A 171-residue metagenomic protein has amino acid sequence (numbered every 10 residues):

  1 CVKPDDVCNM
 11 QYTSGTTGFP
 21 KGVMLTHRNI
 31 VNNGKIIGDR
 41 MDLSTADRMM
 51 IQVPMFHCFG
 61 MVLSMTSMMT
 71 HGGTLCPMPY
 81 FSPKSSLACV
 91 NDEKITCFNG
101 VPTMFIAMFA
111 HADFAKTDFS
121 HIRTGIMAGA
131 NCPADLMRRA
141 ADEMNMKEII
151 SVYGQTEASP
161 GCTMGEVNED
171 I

Functional and structural regions predicted by a protein language model:
C1-Y12, F19, D42-R48: Conserved pre-ATP/AMP-binding loop-to-beta segment of ANL
P4, T45-D47, G72, I122 (+1 more regions): Phosphate-coordination loops involved in phosphoryl transfer and adenosine-cofactor binding
D5, H27-R28, V53, E93 (+1 more regions): Structural detector for helix-capping/boundary residues
V7, T13-T16, M49, M55 (+6 more regions): Conserved S/T- and glycine-rich ATP-binding loop of Class I adenylate-forming
C8-N32: Conserved AMP-binding A3 loop
K21-M24, I51-Q52, G73-Y80, I150: Short beta-strand->loop structural element characteristic of the AMP-binding/adenylate-forming
V31-R48, F56-C97, H111: Conserved AMP-binding/adenylation subdomain of ANL enzymes
I95-G100, F109-I171: Gly/Ser/Thr-rich phosphate-binding loop
